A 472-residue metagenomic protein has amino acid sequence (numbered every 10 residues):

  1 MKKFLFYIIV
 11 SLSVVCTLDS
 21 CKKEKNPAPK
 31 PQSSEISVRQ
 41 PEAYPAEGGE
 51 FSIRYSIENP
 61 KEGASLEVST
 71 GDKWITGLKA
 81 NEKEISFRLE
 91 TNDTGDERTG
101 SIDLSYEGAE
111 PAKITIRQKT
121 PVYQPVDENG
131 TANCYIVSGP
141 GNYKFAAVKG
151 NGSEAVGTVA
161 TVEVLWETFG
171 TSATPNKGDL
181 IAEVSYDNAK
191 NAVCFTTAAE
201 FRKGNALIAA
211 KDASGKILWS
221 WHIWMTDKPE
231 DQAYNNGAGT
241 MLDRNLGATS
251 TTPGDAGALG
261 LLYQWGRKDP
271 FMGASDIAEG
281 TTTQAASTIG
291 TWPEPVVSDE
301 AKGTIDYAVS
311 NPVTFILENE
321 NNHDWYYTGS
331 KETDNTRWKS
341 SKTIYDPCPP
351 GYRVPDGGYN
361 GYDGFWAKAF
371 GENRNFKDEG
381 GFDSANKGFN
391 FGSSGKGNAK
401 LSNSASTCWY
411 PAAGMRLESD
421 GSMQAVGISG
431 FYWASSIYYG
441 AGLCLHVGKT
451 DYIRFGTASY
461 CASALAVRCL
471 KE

Functional and structural regions predicted by a protein language model:
L5, S13-E42, A109-Y123: Bacterial Sec-dependent N-terminal signal peptides
E35, I57-S86, Y123-T196: Surface-exposed binding patches on compact interaction domains or structured appendages
E42-G48: Short, solvent-exposed loop/linker segments at the N-terminal edge of repeated beta-sheet extracellular domains
E84-S101, N188-K203: Extracellular/luminal low-complexity segments enriched in Ser/Thr/Pro
D96-G108, K203-A213: A short beta-strand micro-motif common to beta-rich folds, especially ectodomain repeats
Y123-T158, A210, G215-L262: GGW-centered surface loops in extracellular recognition modules
C194, L207, E230, A248 (+1 more regions): C-terminal, surface-exposed recognition/capping segments
E230-S330, D356-G358: A short glycine-rich, aromatic-capped structural motif
